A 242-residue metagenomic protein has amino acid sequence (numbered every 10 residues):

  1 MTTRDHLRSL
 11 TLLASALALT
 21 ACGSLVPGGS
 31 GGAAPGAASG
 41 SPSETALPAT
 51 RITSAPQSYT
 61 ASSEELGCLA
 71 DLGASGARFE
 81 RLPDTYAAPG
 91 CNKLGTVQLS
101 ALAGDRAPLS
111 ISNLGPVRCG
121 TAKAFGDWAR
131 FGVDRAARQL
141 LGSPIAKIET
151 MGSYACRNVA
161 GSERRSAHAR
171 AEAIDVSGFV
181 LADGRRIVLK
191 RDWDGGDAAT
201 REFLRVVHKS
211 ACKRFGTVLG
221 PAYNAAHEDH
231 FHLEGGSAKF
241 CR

Functional and structural regions predicted by a protein language model:
T2-T11: Bacterial N-terminal signal peptides that target proteins for export
R8-S9, T53-P56, G76-F79: Short, intrinsically disordered, charge-biased short linear motifs at domain edges
A18-A21: C-terminal motif of bacterial Sec signal peptides marking the signal peptidase cleavage site
G23-V26: Bacterial signal peptide processing site
G29-T60: Post-signal peptide N-terminal segment of mature Sec-exported envelope proteins
T60-I148: Active-site acidic/histidine clusters and adjacent loop/turn architecture that either coordinate catalytic ions
Q98-S100, K123, D134, G161 (+1 more regions): Catalytic cores and adjacent binding grooves of peptidoglycan-active enzymes
Q139-A171: Active-site-adjacent substructure of cysteine-protease-like catalytic cores
